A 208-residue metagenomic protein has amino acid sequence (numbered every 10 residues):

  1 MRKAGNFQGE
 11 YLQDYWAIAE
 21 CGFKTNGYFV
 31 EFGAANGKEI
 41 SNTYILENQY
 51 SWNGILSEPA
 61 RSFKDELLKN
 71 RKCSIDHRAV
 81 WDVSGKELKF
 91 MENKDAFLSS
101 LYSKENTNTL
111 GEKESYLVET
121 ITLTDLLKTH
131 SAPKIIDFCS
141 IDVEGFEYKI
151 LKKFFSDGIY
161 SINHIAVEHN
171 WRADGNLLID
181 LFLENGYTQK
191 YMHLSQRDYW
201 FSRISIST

Functional and structural regions predicted by a protein language model:
M1-T208: Phosphate/nucleotide-binding beta-alpha loop and adjacent structural elements of enzyme active sites
